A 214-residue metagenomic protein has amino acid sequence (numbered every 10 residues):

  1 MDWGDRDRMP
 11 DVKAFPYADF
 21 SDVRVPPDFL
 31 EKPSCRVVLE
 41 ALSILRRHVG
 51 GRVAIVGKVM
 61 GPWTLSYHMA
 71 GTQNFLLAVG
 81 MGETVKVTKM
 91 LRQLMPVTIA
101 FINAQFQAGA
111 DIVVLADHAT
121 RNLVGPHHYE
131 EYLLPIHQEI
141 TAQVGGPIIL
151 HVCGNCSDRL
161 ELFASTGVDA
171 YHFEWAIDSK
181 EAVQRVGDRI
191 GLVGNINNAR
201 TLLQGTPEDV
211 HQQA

Functional and structural regions predicted by a protein language model:
M1: Segments that shape or occlude catalytic/ligand-binding pockets
G4-R47: A gly/proline- and charged-residue-enriched helix-loop-helix capping module
F29-A214: Active-site loop segments of alpha/beta catalytic cores
